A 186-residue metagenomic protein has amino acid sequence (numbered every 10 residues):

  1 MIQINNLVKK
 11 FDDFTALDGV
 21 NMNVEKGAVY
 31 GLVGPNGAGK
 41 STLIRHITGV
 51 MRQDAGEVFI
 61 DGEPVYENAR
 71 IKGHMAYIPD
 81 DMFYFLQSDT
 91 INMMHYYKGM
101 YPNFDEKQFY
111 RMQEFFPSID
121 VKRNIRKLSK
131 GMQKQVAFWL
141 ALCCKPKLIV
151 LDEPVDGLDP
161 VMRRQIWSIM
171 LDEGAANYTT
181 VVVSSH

Functional and structural regions predicted by a protein language model:
I4-L7: Conserved catalytic Walker-motif region of ABC-type ATPase nucleotide-binding domains
K9-H186: ABC transporter nucleotide-binding domains
